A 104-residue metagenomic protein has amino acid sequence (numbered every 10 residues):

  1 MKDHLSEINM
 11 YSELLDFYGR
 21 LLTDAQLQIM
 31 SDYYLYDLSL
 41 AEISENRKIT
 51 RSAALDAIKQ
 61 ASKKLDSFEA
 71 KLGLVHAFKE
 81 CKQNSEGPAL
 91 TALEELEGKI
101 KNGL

Functional and structural regions predicted by a protein language model:
D3-Y18: Short, Lys/Arg-enriched N-terminal segment that forms or immediately precedes the first helix of a structured domain
D24-Y36: Short amphipathic alpha helix immediately N-terminal
I29-M30, E42-S44, A54: Hydrophobic positions on the alpha-helical face of helix-turn-helix-like DNA-binding modules
T50-E69: DNA-recognition helix of helix-turn-helix
K71-E94: Intrinsically disordered, low-complexity basic tails/linkers immediately adjacent to helix-turn-helix/homeobox/MYB/SANT
L96-L104: Short acidic DE-rich linear segments
